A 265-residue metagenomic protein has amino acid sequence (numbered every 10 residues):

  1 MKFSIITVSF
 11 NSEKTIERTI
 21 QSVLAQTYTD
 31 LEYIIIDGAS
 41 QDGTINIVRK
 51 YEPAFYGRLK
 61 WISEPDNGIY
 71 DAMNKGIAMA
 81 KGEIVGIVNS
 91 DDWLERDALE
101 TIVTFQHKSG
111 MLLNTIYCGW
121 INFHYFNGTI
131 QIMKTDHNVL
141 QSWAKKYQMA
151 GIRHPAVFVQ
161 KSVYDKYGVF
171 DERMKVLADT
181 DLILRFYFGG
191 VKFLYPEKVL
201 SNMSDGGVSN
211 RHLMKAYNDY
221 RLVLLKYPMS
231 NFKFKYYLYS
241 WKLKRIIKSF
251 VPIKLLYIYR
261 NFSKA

Functional and structural regions predicted by a protein language model:
M1-A25: N-proximal low-complexity "stem/linker" segments adjacent to membrane-targeting elements
T29, D37-N46, N89: A conserved acidic beta->alpha catalytic loop
D30-A39, K60-P65: Short beta-strand/loop segment that forms part of the nucleotide-sugar
G43, D71, D92-F105: Acidic donor-binding/catalytic loop of UDP-sugar-dependent glycosyltransferases, especially processive GT2
E64-A80: Glycine-rich, basic loop-to-helix element that forms the pyrophosphate-binding segment of sugar-nucleotide handling
V85: Short aromatic/hydrophobic "clamp" motif used to bind/position activated sugar donors
D97-Q131: Conserved donor NDP-sugar-binding/catalytic core segment of glycosyltransferases
D136-V223: Conserved nucleotide-sugar donor-binding catalytic segment
